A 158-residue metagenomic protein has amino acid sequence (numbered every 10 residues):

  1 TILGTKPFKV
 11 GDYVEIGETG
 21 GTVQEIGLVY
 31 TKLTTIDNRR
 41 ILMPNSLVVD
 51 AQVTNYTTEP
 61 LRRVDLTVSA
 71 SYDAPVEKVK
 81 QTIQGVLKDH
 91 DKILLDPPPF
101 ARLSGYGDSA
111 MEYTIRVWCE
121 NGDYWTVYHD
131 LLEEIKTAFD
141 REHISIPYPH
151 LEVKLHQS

Functional and structural regions predicted by a protein language model:
T1-G4, I36-L61: Membrane-contacting alpha-helices and adjoining membrane-interface segments in channel/transport-associated proteins
T1-T35, R39-I41, P75: Membrane-bilayer interface helices and TM-boundary transition segments
G11, V23, P44, V79 (+4 more regions): Residue-level signature of catalytic and energy-coupling elements of molecular machines, predominantly ATP/GTP-dependent
G17-G20, G27, D37, L47-V49 (+2 more regions): A generic structural motif
G21, T31, A51, P99-A101: Small-residue-enriched segments and motifs
N55-Y56, A70, A74, Q84 (+2 more regions): Solvent-exposed, non-transmembrane regulatory segments of membrane-associated proteins
P60-Y72: Short glycine-/aliphatic-rich beta-strand segments at the starts of folded cytosolic domains
